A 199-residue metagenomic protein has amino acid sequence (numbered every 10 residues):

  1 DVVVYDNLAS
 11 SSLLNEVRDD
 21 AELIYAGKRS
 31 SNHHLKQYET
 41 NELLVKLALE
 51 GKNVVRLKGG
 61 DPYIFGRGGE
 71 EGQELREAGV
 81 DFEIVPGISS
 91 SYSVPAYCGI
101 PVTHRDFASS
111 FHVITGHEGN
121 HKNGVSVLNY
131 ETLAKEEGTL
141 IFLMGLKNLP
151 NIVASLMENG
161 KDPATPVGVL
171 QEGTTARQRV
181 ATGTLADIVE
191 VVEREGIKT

Functional and structural regions predicted by a protein language model:
D1-I88, S93, V189: Class I S-adenosyl-L-methionine
V2, E39, L49-V54, S110 (+1 more regions): A contiguous loop/helix-start segment that scaffolds small-molecule binding in enzyme catalytic cores
V3, A21-K28, D81-E83, V102-S109 (+1 more regions): Short hydrophobic/aromatic-enriched beta-strand-loop microsegments
L14-N15, K46, T103-H104, E131-T132 (+1 more regions): Short secondary-structure boundary/capping segments
E22-K36, F107-H117, I141: Acidic/glycine-enriched edge-of-secondary-structure segments
G59-E136, R179-T182, A186: Class I SAM-dependent methyltransferase SAM-binding "motif I" and its flanking Rossmann-like core
